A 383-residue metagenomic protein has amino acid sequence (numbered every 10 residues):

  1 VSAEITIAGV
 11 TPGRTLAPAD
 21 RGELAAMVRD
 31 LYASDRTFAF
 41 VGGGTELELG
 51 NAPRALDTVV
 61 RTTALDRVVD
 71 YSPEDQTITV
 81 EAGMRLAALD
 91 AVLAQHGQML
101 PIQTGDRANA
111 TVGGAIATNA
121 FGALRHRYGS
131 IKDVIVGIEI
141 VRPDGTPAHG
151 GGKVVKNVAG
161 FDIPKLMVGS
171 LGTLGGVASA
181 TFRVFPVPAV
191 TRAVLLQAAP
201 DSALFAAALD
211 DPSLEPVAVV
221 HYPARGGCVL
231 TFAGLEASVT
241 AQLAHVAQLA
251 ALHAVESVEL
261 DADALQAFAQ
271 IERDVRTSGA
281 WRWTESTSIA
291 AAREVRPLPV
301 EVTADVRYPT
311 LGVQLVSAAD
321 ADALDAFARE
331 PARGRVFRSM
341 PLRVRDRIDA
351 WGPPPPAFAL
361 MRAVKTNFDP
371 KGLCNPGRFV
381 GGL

Functional and structural regions predicted by a protein language model:
I5-F40, T62-A108, I116, A120-K153 (+1 more regions): N-terminal glycine-rich flavin-associated loop
P12-G13, D75-T77, A189-A193, R225-G227 (+2 more regions): Short, solvent-exposed beta-strand edge segments and adjacent coil->beta transition regions
E23-A26, A87-L89, P200-F205, A237-A244 (+2 more regions): Short, conserved charged micro-motifs
L31, F38, L93, A250 (+2 more regions): A generic structural signal for well-ordered alpha-helical segments
G42, G83, L230, V313: Residue-level signal for inorganic ion chemistry
G43, G50-D57, T63, R107 (+2 more regions): Conserved glycine-rich FAD pyrophosphate-binding loop
A117, V136-T277: C-terminal substrate-binding/cap subdomain adjacent to the FAD-binding core in PCMH-type and related FAD-linked
